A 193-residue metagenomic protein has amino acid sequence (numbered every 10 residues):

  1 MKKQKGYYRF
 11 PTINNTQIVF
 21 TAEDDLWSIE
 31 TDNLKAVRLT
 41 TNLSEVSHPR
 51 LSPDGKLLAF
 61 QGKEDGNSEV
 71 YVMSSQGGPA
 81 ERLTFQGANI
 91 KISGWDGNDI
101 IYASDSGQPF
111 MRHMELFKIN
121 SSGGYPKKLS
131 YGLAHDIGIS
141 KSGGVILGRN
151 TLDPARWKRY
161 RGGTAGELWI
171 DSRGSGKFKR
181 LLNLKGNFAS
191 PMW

Functional and structural regions predicted by a protein language model:
M1-I29, H48-P49: Beta-strand-rich domains and repeat architectures in extracellular enzymes and scaffolds, especially beta-propellers
Q4, T21-W27, T41-V46, L57-Y71 (+7 more regions): A flexible loop/linker signature enriched in serine peptidases of the S9 family
N15-T16, D54-K56, G97-D99, S142-G144: Short coil/turn segments that connect the beta-strands within blades of beta-propeller domains
